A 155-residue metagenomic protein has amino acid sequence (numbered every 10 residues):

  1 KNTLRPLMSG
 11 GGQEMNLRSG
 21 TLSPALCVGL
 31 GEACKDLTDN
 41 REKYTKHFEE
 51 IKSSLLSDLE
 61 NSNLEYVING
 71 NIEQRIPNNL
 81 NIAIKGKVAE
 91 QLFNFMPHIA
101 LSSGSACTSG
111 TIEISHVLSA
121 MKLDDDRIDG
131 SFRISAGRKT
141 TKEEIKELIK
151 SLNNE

Functional and structural regions predicted by a protein language model:
K1-E155: Pyridoxal 5′-phosphate
